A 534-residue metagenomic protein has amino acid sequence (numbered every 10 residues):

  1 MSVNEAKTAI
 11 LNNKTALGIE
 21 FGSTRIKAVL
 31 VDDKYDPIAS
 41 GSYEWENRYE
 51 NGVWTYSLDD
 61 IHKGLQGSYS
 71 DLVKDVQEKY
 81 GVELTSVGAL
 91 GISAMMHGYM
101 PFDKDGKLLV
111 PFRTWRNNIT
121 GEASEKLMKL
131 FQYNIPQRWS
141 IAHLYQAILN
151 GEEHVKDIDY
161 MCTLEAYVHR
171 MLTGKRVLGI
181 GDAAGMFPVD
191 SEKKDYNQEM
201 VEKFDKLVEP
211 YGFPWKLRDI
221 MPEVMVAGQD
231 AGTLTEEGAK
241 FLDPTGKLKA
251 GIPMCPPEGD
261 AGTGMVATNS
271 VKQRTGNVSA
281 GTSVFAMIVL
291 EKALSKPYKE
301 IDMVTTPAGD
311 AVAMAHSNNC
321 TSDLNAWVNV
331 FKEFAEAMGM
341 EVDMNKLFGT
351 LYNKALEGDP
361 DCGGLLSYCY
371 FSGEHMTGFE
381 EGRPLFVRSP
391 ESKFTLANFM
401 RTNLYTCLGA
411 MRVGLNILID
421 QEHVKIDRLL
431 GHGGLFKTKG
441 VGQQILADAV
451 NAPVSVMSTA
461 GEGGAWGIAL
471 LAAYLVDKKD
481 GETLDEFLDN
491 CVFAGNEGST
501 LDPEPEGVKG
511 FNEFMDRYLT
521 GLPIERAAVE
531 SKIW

Functional and structural regions predicted by a protein language model:
M1-L109, E125-K126, D157, R218 (+5 more regions): N-terminal glycine/serine-rich phosphate-binding loop of ATP-dependent small-molecule kinases, especially carbohydrate
S2-L11, L17-G18, L84, E125-R138 (+4 more regions): Active-site core segments that coordinate phosphate-bearing ligands/cofactors across diverse enzyme families
S23-R25, T114, P136, I301: Intrinsically disordered, low-complexity sequence elements enriched in Ser/Thr/Gly/Pro
I38-S40, V110, G281, Y298-K299: Short edge beta-strand segments in beta-sheet-rich domains
Y43-W45, T114, P503: Active-site donor-binding loop signature of nucleotide-sugar glycosyltransferases
Q77-T114, N134-P136, H169-G181, G185-D190 (+1 more regions): Short beta-strand-loop/turn "lid" adjacent to the catalytic site in phosphate-handling enzymes
N117: Carbohydrate-associated surface elements
T120: Gly/Ser-rich phosphate-binding catalytic loop and adjacent alpha/beta segment that cradle a phosphoryl group at enzyme
